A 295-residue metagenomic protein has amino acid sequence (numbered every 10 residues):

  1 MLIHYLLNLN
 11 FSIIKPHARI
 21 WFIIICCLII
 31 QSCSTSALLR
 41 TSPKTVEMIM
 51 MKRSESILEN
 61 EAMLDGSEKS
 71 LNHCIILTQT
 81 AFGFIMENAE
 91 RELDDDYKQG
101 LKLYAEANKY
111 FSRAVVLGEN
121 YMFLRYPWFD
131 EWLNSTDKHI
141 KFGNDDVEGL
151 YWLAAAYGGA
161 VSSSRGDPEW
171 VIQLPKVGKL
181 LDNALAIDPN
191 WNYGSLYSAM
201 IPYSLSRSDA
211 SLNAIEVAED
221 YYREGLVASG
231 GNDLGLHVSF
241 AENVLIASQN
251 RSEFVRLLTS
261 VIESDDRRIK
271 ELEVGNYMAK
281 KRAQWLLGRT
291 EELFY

Functional and structural regions predicted by a protein language model:
M1-H17: N-terminal secretory signal peptides that target proteins for export/translocation
A18-I24: Sec-dependent signal peptide recognition, specifically the positively charged N-region followed immediately by
S36-E59, L64, I76-N183, L196-A228 (+4 more regions): Short coil/linker segments at helix-helix boundaries
D65, P189-W191, G230-G231: Short coil turns that delineate tetratricopeptide repeat
A283: Acidic-aromatic/histidine active-site loop/patch
G288-Y295: Extracytoplasmic and endomembrane cell-envelope/extracellular-matrix remodeling and assembly machinery
